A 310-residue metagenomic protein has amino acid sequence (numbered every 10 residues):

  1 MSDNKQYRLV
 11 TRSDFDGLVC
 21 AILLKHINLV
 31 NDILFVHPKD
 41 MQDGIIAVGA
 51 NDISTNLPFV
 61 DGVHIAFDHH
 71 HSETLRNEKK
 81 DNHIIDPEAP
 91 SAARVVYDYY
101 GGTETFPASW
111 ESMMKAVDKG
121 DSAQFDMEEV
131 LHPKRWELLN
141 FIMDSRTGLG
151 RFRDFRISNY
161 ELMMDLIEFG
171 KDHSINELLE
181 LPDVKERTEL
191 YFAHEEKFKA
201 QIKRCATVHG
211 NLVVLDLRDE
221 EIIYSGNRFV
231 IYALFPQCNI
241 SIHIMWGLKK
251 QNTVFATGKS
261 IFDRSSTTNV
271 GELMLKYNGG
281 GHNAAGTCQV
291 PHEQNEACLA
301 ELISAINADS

Functional and structural regions predicted by a protein language model:
M1-G150, E189, A193, T207-V213 (+4 more regions): Replace "Mg2+/Mn2+-dependent" with "divalent metal-dependent
S145-K185: Long, charge-rich alpha-helical interaction segments
E168-L217: Active-site rim beta-loop-alpha module in soluble metabolic enzymes
